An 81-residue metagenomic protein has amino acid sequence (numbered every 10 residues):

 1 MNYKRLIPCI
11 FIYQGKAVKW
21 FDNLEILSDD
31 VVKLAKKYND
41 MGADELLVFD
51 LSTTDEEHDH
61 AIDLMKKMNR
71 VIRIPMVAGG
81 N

Functional and structural regions predicted by a protein language model:
M1-I72: Conserved N-terminal beta1-alpha1 strand-loop-helix module at the mouth
I74-N81: Glycine-rich beta-to-alpha transition loops that act as phosphate-gripper elements at the mouths of alpha/beta enzyme
